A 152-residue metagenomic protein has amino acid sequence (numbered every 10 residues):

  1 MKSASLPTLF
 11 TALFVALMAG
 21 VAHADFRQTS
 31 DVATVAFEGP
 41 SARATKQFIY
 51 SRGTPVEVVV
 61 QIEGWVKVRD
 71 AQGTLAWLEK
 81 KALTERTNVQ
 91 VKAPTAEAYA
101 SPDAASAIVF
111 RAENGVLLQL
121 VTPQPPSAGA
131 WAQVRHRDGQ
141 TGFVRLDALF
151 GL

Functional and structural regions predicted by a protein language model:
M1-P7: Positively charged n-region of N-terminal signal peptides that target proteins for export
T8-A19: Bacterial N-terminal signal peptides
G20-G39, K46-R52, V59-L117, V121-D138 (+1 more regions): SH3-family beta-barrel domains
